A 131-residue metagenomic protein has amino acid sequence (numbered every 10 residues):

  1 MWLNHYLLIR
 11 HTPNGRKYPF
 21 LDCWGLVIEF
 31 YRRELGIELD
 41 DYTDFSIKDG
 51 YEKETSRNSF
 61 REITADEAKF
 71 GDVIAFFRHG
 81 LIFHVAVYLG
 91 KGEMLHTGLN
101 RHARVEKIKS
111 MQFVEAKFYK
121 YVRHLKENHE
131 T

Functional and structural regions predicted by a protein language model:
M1-R61, A65, F70, F76-H79 (+3 more regions): N-terminal capping segments
H11, F60-I63, I82-T131: Aromatic- and glycine-rich peptidoglycan recognition patches
